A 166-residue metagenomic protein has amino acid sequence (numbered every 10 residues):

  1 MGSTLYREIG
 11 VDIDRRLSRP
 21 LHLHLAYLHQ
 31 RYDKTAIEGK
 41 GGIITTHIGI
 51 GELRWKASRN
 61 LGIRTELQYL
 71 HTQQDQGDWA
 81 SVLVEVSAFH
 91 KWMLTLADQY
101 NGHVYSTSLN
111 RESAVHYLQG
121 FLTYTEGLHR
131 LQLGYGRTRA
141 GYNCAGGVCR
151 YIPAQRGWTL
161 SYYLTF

Functional and structural regions predicted by a protein language model:
M1-F166: Exposed, low-structure sequence patches enriched in small/polar residues
